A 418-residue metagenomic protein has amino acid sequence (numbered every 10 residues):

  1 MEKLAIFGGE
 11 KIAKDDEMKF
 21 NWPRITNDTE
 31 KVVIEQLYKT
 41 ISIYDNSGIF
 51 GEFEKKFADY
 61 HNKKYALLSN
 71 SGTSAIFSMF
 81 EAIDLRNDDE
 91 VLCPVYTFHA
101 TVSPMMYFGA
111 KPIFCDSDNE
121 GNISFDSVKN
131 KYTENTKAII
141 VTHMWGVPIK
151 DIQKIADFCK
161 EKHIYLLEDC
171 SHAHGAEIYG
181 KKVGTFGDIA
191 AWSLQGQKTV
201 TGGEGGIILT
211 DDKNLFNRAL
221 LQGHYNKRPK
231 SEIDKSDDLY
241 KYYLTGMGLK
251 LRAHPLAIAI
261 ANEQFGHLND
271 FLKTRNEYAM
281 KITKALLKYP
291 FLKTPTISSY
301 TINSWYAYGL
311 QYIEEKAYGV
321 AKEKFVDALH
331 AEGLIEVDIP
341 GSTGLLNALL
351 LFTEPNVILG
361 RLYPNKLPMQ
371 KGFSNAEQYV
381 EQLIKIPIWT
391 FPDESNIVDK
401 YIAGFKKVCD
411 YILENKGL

Functional and structural regions predicted by a protein language model:
M1-A82, R86, I155, K160 (+2 more regions): Conserved PLP-binding active-site segment in aminotransferase class I/II-type PLP enzymes
V33-I34, F57, A75, V91 (+15 more regions): Generic structural signal for small/hydrophobic residues in well-ordered secondary structure, especially within
F77-T133, A138-I140, L329: Conserved PLP-anchoring active-site segment centered on the Schiff-base-forming lysine
E120-G202, I207-N214: Active-site phosphate-binding strand-loop segment of PLP-dependent enzymes
D157-Y165, I207-N226, G319-V320, K324-L334: Basic phosphate/pyrophosphate-binding loop/patch that engages nucleotide-derived ligands
A173-Y179, F186-A307: Active-site region of PLP-dependent enzymes
K227-D238, L286, F325-I384, N415-L418: Conserved PLP cofactor-binding pocket of PLP-dependent enzymes
T296-S299, W305-A317, E336-P355, Q382-S395: Conserved PLP-binding active-site segment of the aspartate aminotransferase-like
